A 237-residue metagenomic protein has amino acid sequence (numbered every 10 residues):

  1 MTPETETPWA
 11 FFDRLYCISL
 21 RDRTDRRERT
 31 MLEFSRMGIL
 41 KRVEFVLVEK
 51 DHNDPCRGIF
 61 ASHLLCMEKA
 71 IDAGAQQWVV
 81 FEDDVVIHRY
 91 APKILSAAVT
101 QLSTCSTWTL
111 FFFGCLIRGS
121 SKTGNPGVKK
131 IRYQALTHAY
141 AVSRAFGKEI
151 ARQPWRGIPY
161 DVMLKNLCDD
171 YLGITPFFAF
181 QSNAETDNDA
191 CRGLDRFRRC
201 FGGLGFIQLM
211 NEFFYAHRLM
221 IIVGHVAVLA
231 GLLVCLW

Functional and structural regions predicted by a protein language model:
M1-F81, V85-W237: An acidic/histidine-cluster motif and surrounding catalytic segment that typifies divalent-metal-assisted enzyme active
